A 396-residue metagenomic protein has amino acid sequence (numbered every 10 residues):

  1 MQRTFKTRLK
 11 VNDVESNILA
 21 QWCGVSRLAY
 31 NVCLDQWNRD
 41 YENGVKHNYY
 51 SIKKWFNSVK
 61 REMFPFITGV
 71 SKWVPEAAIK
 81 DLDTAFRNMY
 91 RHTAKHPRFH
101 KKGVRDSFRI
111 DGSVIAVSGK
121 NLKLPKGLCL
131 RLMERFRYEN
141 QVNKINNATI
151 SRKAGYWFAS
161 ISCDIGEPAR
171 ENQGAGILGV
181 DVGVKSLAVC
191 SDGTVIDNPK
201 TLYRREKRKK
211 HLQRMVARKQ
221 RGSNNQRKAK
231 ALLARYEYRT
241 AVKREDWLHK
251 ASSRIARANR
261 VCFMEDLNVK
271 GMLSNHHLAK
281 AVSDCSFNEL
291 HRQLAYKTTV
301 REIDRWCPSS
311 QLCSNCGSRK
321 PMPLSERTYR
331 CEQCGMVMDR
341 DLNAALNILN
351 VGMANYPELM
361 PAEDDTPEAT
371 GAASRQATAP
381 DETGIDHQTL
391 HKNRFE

Functional and structural regions predicted by a protein language model:
M1-P75: Gly/serine-rich nucleotide phosphate-binding loop at the start of the catalytic core of nucleotide/ADP-ribose-handling
R3-K6, N17, L28, N140-K144 (+1 more regions): Positively charged, helix-rich recognition surfaces that bind polyanionic ligands
K10, R109, S160: Short, conserved beta-strand segments within well-ordered enzyme catalytic domains that often line or immediately flank
N17-Q21, Y90-T93, R257: Short amphipathic alpha-helical segments with coiled-coil-like heptad repeat character
S26-W37, A78-F86, K209, L294: Short, Φ-rich (hydrophobic/aromatic) sequence segments
L34-Y41, F86, Y90-P97, I165: Long, hydrophobic, amphipathic alpha-helical segments used as structural scaffolds
Y49-S58, R98-S113, A231-E237, P367-E382: Amphipathic alpha-helical surface "interface" segments used for docking/oligomerization or membrane association within
S51-K153: Acidic carboxylate diad motif detector
